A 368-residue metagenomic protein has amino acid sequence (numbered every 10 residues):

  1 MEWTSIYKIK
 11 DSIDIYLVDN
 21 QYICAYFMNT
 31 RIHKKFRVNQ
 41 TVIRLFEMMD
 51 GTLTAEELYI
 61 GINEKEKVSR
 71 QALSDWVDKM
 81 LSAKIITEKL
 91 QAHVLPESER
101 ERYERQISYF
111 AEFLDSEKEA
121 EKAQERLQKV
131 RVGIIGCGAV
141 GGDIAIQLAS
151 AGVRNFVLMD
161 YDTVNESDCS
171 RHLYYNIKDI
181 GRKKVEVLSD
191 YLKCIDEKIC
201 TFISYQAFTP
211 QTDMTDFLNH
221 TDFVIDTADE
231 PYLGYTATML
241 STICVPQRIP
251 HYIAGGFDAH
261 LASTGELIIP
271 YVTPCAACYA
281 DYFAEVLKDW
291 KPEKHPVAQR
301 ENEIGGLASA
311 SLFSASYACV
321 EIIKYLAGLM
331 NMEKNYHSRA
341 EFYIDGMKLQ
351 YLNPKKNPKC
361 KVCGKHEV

Functional and structural regions predicted by a protein language model:
M1-R31: Long, low-complexity, charged/polar intrinsically disordered regions in eukaryotic proteins
E2-I9, V18, F36, I60-K79 (+2 more regions): Glycine-rich phosphate/adenylate-binding loop
Q21-M28, H33-F36, E47, E56-V132: N-terminal charged helix/coil linker that caps or initiates catalytic domains
T41-L45: Short alpha-helical "packing" element that flanks the helix-turn-helix/winged-helix DNA-binding module
E119-T163, C319: Glycine-rich adenosine-cofactor-binding loop
N155-E197: Glycine-rich phosphate-binding loop and adjoining beta1-alpha1-beta2 segment of Rossmann-like nucleotide-binding folds
V185-L233, A237: A structured beta-alpha segment of the ubiquitous adenosine-cofactor-binding alpha/beta core
